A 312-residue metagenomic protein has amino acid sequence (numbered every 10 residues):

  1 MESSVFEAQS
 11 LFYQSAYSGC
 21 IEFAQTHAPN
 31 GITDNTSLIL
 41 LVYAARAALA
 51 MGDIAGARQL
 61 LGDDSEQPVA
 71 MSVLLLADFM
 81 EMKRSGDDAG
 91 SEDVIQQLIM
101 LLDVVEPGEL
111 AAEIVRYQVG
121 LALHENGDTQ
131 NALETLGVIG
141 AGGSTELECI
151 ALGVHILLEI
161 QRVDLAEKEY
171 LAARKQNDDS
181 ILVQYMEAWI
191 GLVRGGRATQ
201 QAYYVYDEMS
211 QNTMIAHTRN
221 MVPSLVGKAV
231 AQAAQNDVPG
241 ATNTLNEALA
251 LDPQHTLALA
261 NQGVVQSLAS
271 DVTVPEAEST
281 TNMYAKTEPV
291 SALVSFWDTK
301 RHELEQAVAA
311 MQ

Functional and structural regions predicted by a protein language model:
M1-V42, G52-I54, D64-A70: N-terminal leader/linker segments that initiate helical-solenoid repeat arrays
M1-V5, D34-L41, S65-L74, G108-Y117 (+4 more regions): Generic helix N-cap/helix-start motif at coil->alpha-helix transitions
S3-F23, A77, R84, I114-G127: Alpha-helical segment of the N-proximal tetratricopeptide repeat
S4-E7, E187-Q312: Structured C-terminal portions of repeat-based eukaryotic scaffold domains
Q9, R46-A48, L76, E81 (+5 more regions): Residue-level recognition of tetratricopeptide repeat
Q14, M51, E81, N126 (+4 more regions): Structural motif corresponding to the intra-repeat A-B loop/turn of tetratricopeptide repeats
C20, A57, S91-V94, A132 (+4 more regions): Single-residue signature of alpha-solenoid repeat helices
Q25-D34, Q59-P68, Q97-L110, L136-T145 (+4 more regions): Solenoid-like repeat scaffolds
